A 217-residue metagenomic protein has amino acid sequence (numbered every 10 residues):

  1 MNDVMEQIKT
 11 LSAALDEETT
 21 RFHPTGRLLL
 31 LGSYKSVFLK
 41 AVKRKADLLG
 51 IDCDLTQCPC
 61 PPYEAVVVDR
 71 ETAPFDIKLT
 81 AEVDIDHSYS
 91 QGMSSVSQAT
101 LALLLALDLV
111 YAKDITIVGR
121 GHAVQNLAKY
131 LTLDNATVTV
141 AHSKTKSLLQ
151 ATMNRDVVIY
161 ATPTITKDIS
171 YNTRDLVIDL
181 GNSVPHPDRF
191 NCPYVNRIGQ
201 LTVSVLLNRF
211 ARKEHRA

Functional and structural regions predicted by a protein language model:
M1-D16, R21, G32, R189-A217: Adenosine-phosphate binding glycine-rich loop
N2-F22, P59, A65-V110, I159 (+1 more regions): Anion-binding alpha/beta catalytic cores of soluble intermediary-metabolism enzymes, centered on
T25, P62-Y63, A112, R174: A general structural motif
L31-R44, L48, G92-K167, N172-L176 (+1 more regions): Glycine-rich phosphate/diphosphate-binding loop of Rossmann-like nucleotide-binding domains
K35-D69: Active-site cofactor/substrate anionic-group-binding motifs, chiefly glycine- and Lys/Arg-rich phosphate-binding loops
C53-L55, V138, Y194: Generic structural signal for residues in well-ordered beta-strands
D179-L180: Catalytic metal-binding core of the metallo-beta-lactamase
